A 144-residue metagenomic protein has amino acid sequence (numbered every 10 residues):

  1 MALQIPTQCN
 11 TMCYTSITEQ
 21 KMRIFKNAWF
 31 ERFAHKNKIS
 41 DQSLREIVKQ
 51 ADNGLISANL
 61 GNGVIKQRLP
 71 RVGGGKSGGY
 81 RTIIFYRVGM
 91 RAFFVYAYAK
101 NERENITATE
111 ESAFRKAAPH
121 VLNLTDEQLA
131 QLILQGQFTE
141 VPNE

Functional and structural regions predicted by a protein language model:
M1-K21: Short, intrinsically disordered or compositionally biased N-terminal tails of bacterial proteins
T11, N53, L60-G61, S77 (+2 more regions): A charge-rich, low-complexity, intrinsically flexible signal that marks solvent-exposed coils, linkers, repeats
R23-R71: N-terminal first-folded block
K26, S40, L44, K76-G79 (+2 more regions): Amphipathic alpha-helical interface surfaces
A58-Y98, E102: Basic/aromatic recognition patch in beta-strand/loop cores that engages polyanionic ligands
F85-T139: Enriched for short, Lys/Arg-rich terminal
